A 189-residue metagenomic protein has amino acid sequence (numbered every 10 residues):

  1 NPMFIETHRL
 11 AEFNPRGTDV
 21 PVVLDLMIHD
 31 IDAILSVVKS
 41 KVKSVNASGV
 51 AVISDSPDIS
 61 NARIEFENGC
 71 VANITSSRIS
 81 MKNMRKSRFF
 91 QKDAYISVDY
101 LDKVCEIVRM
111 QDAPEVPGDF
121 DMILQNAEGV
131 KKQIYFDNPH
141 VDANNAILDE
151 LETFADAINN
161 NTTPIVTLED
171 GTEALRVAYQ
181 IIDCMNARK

Functional and structural regions predicted by a protein language model:
N1-S54, R188: Predominantly a Rossmann-like dinucleotide-binding segment in NAD(P)-dependent oxidoreductases
E6-H8, Q133-H140: Short amphipathic
E12, M81, E173: Glycine-/small-residue-rich active-site loops that bind phosphorylated ligands and cofactors
T18-L24, F136-N145: A short glycine-threonine-serine/GTX helix/turn-capping micro-motif
L24-M27, N144, I165-G171: Conserved loop-to-helix N-cap of the C-terminal "lid" that shapes the substrate pocket in Rossmann-like
I28-M110, P114, P139-T162: Contiguous beta-strand/loop segments that form the cofactor/metal-binding neighborhood of enzyme cores
A113-D137: Charged, glycine/proline-rich intrinsically disordered loops and linkers
D149-K189: C-terminal helix-rich "cap/oligomerization" subdomain common to oxidoreductases
